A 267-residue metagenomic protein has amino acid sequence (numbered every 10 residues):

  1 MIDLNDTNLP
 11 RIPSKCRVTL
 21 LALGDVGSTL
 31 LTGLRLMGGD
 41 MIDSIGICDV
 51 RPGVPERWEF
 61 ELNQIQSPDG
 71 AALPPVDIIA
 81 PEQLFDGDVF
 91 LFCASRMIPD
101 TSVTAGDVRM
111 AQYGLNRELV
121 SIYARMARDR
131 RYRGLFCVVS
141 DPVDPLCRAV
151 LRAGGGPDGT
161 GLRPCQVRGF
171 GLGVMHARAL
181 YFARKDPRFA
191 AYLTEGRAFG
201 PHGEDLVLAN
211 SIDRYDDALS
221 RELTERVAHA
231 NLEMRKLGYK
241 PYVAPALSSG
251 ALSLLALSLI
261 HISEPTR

Functional and structural regions predicted by a protein language model:
M1-R57: NAD(P)+-binding Rossmann beta1-loop-alpha1 motif at the extreme N-terminus of oxidoreductases
L36-D40, N63-S67, Q83, R128-D129 (+2 more regions): Short, surface-exposed basic-aromatic patches at helix termini and helix-loop junctions that form
S44, C48-G87: Conserved N-terminal Rossmann-fold NAD(P) cofactor-binding segment
L73-R133: Rossmann-like NAD(P)-binding element
D107-A179: Rossmann-like NAD(P)(H) cofactor-binding subdomain of soluble oxidoreductases
P157-R226: Conserved anion/nucleotide-ligand pocket segment
N231-A246: Glycine-rich phosphate/diphosphate-binding loops and the adjacent beta-loop-alpha structural elements that coordinate
S258-T266: Residue-level detector of conserved catalytic or cofactor/ligand-binding positions in enzyme active sites
